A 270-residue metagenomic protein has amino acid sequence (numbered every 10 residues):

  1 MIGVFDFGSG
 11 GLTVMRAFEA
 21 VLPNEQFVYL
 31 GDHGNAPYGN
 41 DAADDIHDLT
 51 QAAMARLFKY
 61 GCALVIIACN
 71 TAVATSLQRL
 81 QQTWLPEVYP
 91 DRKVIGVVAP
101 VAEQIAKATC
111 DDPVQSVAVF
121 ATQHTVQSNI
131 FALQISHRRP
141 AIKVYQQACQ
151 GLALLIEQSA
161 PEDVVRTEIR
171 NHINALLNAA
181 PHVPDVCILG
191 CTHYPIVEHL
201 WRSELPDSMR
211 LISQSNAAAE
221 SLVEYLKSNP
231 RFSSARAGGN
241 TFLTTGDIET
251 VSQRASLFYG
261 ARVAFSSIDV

Functional and structural regions predicted by a protein language model:
M1-V270: Non-catalytic structural scaffold of enzyme domains
